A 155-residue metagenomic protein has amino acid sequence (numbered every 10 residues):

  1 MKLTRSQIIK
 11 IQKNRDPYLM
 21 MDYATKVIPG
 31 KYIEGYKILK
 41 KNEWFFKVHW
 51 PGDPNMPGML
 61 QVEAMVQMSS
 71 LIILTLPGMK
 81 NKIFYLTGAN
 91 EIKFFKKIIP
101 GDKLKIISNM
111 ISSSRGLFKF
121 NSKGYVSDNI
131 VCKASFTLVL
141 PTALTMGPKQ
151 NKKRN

Functional and structural regions predicted by a protein language model:
K2, S69-I107, V131-P141: Hydrophobic beta-strand-centered segment that forms part of the acyl-chain substrate-binding groove
R5-R15: Short aromatic-glycine motifs in intrinsically disordered, low-complexity regions
I9, G52, F94-K96: Beta-strand-rich interaction surfaces with strong enrichment in secreted/lumenal proteins
K13, G30-K31, I98-K105, N109-N155: HotDog/MaoC-like acyl-thioester-processing domains
R15-M56: Catalytic strand-loop segment that frames the active site of acyl-thioester-processing enzymes
Y23-K26, E91, K96, M110-S112: A residue-level detector for short acidic-glycine micro-motifs
A24, M56-K80: Active-site helix/loop of acyl-thioester processing domains in fatty-acid/polyketide metabolism, spanning hotdog-fold
